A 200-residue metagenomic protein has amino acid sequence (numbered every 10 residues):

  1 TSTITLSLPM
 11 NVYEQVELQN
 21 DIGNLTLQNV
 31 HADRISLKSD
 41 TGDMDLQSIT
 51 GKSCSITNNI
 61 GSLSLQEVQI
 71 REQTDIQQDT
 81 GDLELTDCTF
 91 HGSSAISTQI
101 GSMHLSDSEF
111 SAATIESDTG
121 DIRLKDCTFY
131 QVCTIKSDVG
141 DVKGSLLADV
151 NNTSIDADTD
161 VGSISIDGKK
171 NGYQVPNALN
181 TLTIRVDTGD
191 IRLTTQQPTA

Functional and structural regions predicted by a protein language model:
T1-S2, P198: Secondary-structure transition/turn motif
S2-M10, N29: Extracellular beta-strand-rich solenoid/capping regions of secreted or surface-exposed proteins that bind or remodel
T3-T5, E17, A157, T183: Extracellular beta-sheet/turn segments enriched in Thr/Pro/Gly and aliphatic residues
L8, Y13-E14, G92, Y130: Extended, structured, electrostatic nucleic-acid-contact surfaces
L8-N11, D21-L25, I184: N-terminal segments that cap or nucleate solenoid repeat domains
Q15-R71, D75-Q77: Right-handed parallel beta-helix
C54, L63-A200: Short, surface-exposed interaction patches in beta-rich subdomains that mediate adhesion/assembly near membranes
